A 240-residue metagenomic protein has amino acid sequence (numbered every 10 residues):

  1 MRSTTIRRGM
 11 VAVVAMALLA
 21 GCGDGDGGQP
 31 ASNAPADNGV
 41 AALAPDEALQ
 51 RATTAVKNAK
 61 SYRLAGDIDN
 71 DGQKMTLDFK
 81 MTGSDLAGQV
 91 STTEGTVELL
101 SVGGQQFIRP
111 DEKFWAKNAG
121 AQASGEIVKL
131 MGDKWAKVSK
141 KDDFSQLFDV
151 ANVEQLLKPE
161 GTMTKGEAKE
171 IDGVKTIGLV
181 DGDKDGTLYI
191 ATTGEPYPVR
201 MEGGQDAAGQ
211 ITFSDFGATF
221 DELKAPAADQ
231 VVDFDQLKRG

Functional and structural regions predicted by a protein language model:
R2-T76, A227-G240: N-terminal leader/targeting segments and the immediate start of mature chains
T54, E98, Q155, E167-A168: Short secondary-structure boundary/capping segments
A55-Q105, T176-I177, D181, G186 (+1 more regions): Primarily mature extracellular domains of secreted and cell-surface proteins, especially surface-exposed modules
Y62, V150-V153, G161-M163, I177-G182 (+1 more regions): Outer-membrane beta-barrel proteins
A65-N70, G161-D172: Short glycine-rich, low-complexity/disordered patches
K80-Q146, A208-S214: An acidic-aromatic
G83-S84, K140-E167: Short, basic/low-complexity N-terminal boundary segments at the transition from targeting/disordered tails
E167-D229: Gly/Pro-enriched, hydrophobic low-complexity segments that function as extracytoplasmic propeptides/linkers
